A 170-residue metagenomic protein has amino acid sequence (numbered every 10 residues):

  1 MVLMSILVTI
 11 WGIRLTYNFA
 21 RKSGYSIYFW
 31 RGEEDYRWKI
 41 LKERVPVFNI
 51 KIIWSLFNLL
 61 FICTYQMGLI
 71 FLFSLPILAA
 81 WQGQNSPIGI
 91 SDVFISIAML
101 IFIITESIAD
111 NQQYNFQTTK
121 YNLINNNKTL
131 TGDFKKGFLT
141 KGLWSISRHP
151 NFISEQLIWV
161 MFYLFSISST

Functional and structural regions predicted by a protein language model:
M1-T170: Membrane-anchoring alpha-helices and their flanking helix-loop junctions
